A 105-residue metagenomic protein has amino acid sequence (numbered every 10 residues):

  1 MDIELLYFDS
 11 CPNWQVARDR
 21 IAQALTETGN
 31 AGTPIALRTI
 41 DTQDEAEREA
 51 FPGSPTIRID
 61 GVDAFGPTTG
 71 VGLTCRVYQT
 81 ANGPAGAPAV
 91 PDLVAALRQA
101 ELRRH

Functional and structural regions predicted by a protein language model:
M1-D2, Q99-H105: Short, low-complexity, intrinsically disordered N-terminal peptides in bacterial proteins
M1-T26: Local sequence-structure signature of Cys/Sec-based thiol-disulfide redox active-site neighborhoods
R18-I21, P52-G53, V71-G72: Short, glycine/charged-enriched secondary-structure capping and boundary segments
E27-A31: Short helix-capping segments at alpha-helix termini
G32-T42: Thiol-based oxidoreductase modules, predominantly thioredoxin-like and allied folds used for disulfide exchange
E47-T68: Short, structured active-site "lid" loops
V62-E101: Non-catalytic, surface beta->alpha helical segment in thiol-disulfide oxidoreductase systems
